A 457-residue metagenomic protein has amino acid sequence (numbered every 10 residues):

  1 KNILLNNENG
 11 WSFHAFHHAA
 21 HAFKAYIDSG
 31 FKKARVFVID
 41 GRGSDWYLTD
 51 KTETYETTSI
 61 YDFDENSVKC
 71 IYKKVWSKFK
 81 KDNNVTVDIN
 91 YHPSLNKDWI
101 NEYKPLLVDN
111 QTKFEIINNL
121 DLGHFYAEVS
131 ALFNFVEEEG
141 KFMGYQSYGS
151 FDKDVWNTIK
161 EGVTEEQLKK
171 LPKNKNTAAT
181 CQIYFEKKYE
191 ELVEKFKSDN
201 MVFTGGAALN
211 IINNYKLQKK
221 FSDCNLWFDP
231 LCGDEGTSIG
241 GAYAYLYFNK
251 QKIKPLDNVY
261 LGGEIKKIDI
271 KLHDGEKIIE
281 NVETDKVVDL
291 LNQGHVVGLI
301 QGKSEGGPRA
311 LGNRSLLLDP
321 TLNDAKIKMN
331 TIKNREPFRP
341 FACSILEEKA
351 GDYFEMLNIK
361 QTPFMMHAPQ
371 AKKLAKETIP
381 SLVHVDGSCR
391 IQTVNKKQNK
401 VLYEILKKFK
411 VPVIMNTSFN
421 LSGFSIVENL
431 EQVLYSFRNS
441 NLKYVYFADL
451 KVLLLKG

Functional and structural regions predicted by a protein language model:
K1, S198-G206, G298: Short glycine-rich phosphate-binding loop at a beta-alpha junction
K1-E8, W156-N174: Glycine/proline-rich, flexible active-site/cofactor-binding loop segments that harbor closely spaced acidic
L4-N6, G10, A19-F23, I27-W156 (+2 more regions): Flexible beta->alpha loop and helix N-cap segments adjacent to enzyme active/binding sites
S12-A15, E115, L171-K187, N395: Short acidic-aromatic active-site loops that bind/stabilize oxyanions
E161, A178, S422: Generic anion/oxyanion-binding catalytic loop in active/binding sites
E165-T180, H384-R390: Gly-rich Lys/Arg/Thr-decorated short loops/hinges at beta-loop-alpha junctions or inter-strand turns that position
K173, C181, F185, G205 (+2 more regions): Secondary-structure capping and boundary motifs in well-ordered enzyme cores
A179-M201, F409: Phosphate/ATP-binding catalytic cores across multiple sugar-kinase/actin-like superfamilies, primarily ASKHA
